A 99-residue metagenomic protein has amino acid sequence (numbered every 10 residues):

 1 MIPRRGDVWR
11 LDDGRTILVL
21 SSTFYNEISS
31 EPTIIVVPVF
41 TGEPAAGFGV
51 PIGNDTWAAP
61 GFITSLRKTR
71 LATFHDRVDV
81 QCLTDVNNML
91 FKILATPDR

Functional and structural regions predicted by a protein language model:
M1-R99: Conserved functional hotspots at enzyme active or ligand-binding sites that engage polyanionic ligands
